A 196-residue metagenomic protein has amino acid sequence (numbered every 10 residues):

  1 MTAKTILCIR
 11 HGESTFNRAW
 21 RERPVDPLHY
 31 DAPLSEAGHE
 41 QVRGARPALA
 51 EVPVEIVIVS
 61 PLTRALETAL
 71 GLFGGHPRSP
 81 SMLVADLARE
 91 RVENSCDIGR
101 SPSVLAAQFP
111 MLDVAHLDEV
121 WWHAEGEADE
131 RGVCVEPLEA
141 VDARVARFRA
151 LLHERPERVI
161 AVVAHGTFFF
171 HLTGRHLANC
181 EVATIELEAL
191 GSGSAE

Functional and structural regions predicted by a protein language model:
M1-T5, V92-D113, P156-R158, F169-E196: Acidic, low-complexity terminal tails and accessory targeting/binding regions of phosphate-metabolizing enzymes
A3-L83, E90, C180-A183: Active-site-proximal alpha-helix that buttresses catalytic centers in soluble enzyme cores
S14, F168-F169: Short active-site segment of divalent metal-dependent hydrolases/proteases that encodes the spacing between
T15-A19, R23-P33, G75-A143: Phosphate-handling substructures
A50-P53, L152-R158: Glycine-rich phosphate-binding loop signature in dinucleotide/nucleotide-binding domains
V59-T63, D86-A88, L117, V163-T167: Short, well-ordered beta-to-alpha junction loops that form the rim of enzyme active sites and present histidine/acidic
A140-R155: A short, acidic, amphipathic alpha-helical segment used as a generic capping/interface helix at domain edges
